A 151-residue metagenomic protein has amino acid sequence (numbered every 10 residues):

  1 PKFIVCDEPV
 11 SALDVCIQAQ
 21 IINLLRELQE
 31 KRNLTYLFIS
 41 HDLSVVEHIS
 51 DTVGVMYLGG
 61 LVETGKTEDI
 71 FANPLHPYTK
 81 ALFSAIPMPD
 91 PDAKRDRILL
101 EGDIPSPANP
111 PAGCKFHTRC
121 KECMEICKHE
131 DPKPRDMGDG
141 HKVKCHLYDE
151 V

Functional and structural regions predicted by a protein language model:
P1, V5-R95: P-loop NTP-binding/switch modules centered on Walker-like glycine-rich loops
K66-V151: Short catalytic/signature loops enriched in Gly
